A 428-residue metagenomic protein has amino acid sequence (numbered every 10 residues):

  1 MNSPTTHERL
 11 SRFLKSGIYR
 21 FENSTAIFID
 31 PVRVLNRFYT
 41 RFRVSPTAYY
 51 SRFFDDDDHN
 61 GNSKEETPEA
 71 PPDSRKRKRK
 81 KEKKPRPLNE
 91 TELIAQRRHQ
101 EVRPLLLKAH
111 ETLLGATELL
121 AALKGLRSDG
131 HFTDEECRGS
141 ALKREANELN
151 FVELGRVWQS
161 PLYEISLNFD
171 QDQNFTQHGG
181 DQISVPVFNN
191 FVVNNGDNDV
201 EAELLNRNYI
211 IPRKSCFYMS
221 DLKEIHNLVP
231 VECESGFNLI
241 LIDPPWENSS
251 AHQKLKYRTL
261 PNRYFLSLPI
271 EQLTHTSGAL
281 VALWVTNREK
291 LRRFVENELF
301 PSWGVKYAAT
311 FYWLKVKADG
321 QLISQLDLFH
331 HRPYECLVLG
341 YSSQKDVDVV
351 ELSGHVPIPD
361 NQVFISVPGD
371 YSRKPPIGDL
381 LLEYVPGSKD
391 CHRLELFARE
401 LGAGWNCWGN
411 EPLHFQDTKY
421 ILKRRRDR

Functional and structural regions predicted by a protein language model:
M1-I242, W246-L266, Q272-T274, R288-R428: Class I S-adenosyl-L-methionine
S277-T286: Conserved beta-strand signature within the Rossmann-like core of class I S-adenosyl-L-methionine
